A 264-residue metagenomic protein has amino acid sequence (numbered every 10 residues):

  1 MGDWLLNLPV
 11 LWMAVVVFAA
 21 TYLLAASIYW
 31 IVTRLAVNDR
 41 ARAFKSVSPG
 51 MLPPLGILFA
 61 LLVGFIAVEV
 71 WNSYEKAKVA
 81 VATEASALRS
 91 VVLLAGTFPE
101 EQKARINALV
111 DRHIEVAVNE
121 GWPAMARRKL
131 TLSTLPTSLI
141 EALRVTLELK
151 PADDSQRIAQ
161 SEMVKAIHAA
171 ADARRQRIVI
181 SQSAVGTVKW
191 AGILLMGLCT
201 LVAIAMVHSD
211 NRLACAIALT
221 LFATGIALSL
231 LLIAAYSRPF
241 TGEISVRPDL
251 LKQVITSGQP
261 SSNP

Functional and structural regions predicted by a protein language model:
M1-W4: Short, Lys/Arg-rich, polar N-terminal cytosolic tail immediately upstream of the first transmembrane signal-anchor
L6-A26, W30-A36, V179-P264: Alpha-helical transmembrane anchor segments
R40-M51: Membrane-interface segments at loop-to-transmembrane junctions
P49-I66: A generic, lipid-embedded transmembrane alpha helix
L61-A82, S237: Transmembrane signal-anchor/signal-peptide helices with a preference for the extracytoplasmic
A80-T97, R247-S261: Short extracytoplasmic/periplasmic juxtamembrane "stem" segments immediately C-terminal to an N-terminal membrane anchor
S90-Q182: Structured inter-helical modules in multipass membrane proteins
